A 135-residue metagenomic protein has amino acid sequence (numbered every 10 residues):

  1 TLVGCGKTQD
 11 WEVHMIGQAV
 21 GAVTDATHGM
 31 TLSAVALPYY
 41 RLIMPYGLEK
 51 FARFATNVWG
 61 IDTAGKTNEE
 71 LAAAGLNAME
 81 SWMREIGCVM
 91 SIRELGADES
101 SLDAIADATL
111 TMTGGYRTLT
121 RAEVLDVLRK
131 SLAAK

Functional and structural regions predicted by a protein language model:
T1-A78: Active-site segments that bind and position negatively charged phosphate/pyrophosphate groups
V58, D62-K135: C-terminal charged capping/lid subdomain of soluble metabolic enzymes
